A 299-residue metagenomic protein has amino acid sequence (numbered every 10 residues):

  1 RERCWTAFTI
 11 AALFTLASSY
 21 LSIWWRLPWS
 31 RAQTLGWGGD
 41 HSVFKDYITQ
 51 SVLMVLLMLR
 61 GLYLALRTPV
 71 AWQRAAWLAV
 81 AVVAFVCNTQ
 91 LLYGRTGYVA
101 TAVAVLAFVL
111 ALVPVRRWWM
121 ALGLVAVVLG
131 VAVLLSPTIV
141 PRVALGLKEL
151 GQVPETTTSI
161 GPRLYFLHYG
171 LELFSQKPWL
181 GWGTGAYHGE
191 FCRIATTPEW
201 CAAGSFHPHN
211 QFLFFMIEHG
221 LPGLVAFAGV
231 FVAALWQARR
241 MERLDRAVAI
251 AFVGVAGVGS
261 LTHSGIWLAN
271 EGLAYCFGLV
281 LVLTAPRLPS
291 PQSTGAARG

Functional and structural regions predicted by a protein language model:
E2-G36, V43-P114, W119, G123-L135 (+2 more regions): Alpha-helical transmembrane segments of multi-pass inner-membrane proteins
R3, P69-W72, S205-I217, L244: Juxtamembrane loop-transmembrane helix junctions in multi-pass integral membrane proteins, especially the extracellular
S18-S22, L112-R116, A132-I139, S260-W267 (+1 more regions): Juxtamembrane membrane-interface segments at transmembrane alpha-helix termini
W29-R31, H41-V43, G151-H168, E172-Q176 (+1 more regions): Long extracytoplasmic/lumenal interhelical loops at the membrane interface of multi-pass membrane proteins
S42-I48, Q90-G97, S205-N210, T262-A274: Membrane-interface catalytic loops of GT-C/OST-like multi-pass glycosylation enzymes that act
L106, A249-G257, I266-G299: Transmembrane alpha-helices of multi-pass inner-membrane enzymes
L110, W118, E218-G257: Hydrophobic transmembrane alpha-helices and their immediate junctions
V140-K148: Aromatic-rich transmembrane-lumenal/periplasmic boundary elements in polytopic membrane proteins
